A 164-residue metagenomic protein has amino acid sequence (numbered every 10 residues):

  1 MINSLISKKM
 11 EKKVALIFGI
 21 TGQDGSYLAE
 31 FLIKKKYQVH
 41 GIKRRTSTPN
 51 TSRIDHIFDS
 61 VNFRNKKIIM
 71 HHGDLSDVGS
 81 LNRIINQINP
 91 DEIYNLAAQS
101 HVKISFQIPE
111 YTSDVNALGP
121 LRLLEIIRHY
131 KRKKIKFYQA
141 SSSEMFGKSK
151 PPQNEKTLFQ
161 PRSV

Functional and structural regions predicted by a protein language model:
I2-V164: N-terminal Rossmann-like NAD(P)+-binding domain of SDR-like oxidoreductases, especially those catalyzing
